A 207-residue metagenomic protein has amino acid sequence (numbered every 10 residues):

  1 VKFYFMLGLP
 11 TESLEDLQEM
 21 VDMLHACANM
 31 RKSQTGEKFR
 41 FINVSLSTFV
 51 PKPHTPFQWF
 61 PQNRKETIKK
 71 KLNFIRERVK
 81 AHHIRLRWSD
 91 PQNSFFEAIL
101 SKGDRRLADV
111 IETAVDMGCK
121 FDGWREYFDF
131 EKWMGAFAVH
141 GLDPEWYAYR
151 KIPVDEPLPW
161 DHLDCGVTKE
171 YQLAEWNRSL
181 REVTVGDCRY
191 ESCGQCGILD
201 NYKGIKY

Functional and structural regions predicted by a protein language model:
V1-T55, T67-D90: Conserved C-terminal portion of the radical SAM core fold that forms the substrate/S-adenosylmethionine-binding
K2, N43, N63, E170-Y171 (+1 more regions): Generic detector of isolated residues embedded in canonical secondary-structure elements
K2-P10, T55-P61, P153-L158, N177-E182: Glycine- and acidic
F3-F5, F39-F41, F49, F57-F60 (+6 more regions): Phenylalanine-focused residue identity feature
T11-M20, P53-R64, S94-A108: Short glycine/threonine-rich loop-to-helix capping motif typified by GTGT followed within a few residues by an Asp-Pro
M23, R64-K70, F74, R106 (+3 more regions): Solvent-exposed, non-transmembrane amphipathic alpha-helical segments
A81-Y207: Radical SAM enzyme core and accessory elements
